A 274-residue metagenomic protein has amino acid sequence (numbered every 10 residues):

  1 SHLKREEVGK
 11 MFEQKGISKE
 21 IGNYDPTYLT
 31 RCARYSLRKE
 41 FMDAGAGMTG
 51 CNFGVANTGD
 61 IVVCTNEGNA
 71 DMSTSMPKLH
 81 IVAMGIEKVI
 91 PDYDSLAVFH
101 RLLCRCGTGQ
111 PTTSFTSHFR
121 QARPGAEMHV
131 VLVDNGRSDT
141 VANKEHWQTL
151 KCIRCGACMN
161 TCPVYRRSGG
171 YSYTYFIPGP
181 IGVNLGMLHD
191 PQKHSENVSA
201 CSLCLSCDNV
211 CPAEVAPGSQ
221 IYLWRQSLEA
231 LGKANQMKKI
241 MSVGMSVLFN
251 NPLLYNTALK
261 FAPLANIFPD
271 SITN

Functional and structural regions predicted by a protein language model:
S1-E145: The feature marks the mature, well-folded catalytic cores of soluble enzymes
G9, D94-A97, R101, G156 (+2 more regions): Predominant activation on well-ordered alpha-helical scaffold segments within soluble catalytic domains
R101-C104, T108, P163, R225 (+1 more regions): Hydrophobic/aromatic-lined pockets within catalytic cores
R123-T149, Y165-D270: Ferredoxin-type iron-sulfur electron-transfer modules in oxidoreductases and energy-metabolism complexes
C152: Short Cys/His-rich zinc-binding micro-motifs
G156-M159, R166: Accessory "access/gating" subregions that flank catalytic or transport cores
